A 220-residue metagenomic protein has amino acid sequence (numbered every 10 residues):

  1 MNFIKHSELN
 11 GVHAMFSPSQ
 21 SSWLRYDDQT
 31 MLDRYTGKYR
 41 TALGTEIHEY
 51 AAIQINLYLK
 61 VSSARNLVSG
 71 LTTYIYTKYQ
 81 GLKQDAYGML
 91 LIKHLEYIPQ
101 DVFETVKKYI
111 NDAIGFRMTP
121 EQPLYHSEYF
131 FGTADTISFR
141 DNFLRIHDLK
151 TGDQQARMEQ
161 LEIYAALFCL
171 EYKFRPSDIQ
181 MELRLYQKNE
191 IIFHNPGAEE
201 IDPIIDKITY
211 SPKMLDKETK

Functional and structural regions predicted by a protein language model:
M1-Q100, M118-Q122: Nuclease catalytic cores
H48, A52, K107, E162-A166: Generic solvent-exposed, charged/amphipathic alpha-helical segments that serve as macromolecular interface scaffolds
I110-N111: Thr-biased low-complexity repeat/linker tracts and other Thr-enriched repetitive architectures
G115-P212: Mg2+/Mn2+-dependent nuclease catalytic core
K213-K220: Accessory terminal regions of nucleic-acid processing enzymes
